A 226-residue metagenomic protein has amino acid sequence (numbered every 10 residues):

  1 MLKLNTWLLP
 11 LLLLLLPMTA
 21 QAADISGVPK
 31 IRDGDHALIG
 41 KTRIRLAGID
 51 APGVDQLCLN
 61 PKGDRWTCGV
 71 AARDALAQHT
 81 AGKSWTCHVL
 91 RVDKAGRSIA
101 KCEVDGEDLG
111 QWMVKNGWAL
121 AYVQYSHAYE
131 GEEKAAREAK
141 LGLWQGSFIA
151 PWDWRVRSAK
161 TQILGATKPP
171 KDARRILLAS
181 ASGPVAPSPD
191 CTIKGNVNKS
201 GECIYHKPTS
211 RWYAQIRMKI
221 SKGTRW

Functional and structural regions predicted by a protein language model:
M1-W7: Positively charged n-region of N-terminal signal peptides that target proteins for export
W7-P17: Bacterial N-terminal signal peptides
L14, Q21-V28, I204-Y205: Short, compositionally biased strand/turn segments that nucleate or flank brief secondary-structure elements
A22-Y122: Electropositive
L46, M113, A136, Y205-H206: Bulky hydrophobic/aromatic "packing anchor" residues in well-ordered structure
A119-Q124, E138, Q145-W226: Mature, structured domains enriched in cysteine- and short glycine motifs
E132-G142: Charged alpha-helix within mobile-element recombinases
